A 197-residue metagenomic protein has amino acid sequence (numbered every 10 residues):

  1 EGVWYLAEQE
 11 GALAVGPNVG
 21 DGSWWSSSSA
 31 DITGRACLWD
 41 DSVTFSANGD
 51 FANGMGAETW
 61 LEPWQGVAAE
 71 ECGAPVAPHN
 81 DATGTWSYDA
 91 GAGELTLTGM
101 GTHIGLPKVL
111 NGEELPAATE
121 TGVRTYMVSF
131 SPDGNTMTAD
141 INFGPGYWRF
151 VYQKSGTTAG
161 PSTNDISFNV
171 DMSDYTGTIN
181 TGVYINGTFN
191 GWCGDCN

Functional and structural regions predicted by a protein language model:
E1, P116, Q153-I166: Low-complexity, Pro/Thr/Ser/Gly/Ala-rich linker/spacer regions in secreted, extracellular modular proteins
E1-W24, S167-V170: Tryptophan-anchored aromatic micro-motifs
V3, S42, D50, E94 (+2 more regions): Exposed beta-strand and adjacent loop surfaces of beta-rich binding modules that mediate intermolecular recognition
E10-V15, A30-G134: Contiguous, well-ordered beta-strand patches that form the walls/edges of small beta-barrel/beta-sandwich domains
M137-G146: Short, exposed beta-strand-loop hairpins at the edges of beta-sheets in extracellular/periplasmic proteins
P161-T181: Basic K/R-rich, polyanion-interacting modules in nucleoproteins and related proteins
Y175-N197: Aromatic-rich carbohydrate-binding modules that target alpha-glucans
